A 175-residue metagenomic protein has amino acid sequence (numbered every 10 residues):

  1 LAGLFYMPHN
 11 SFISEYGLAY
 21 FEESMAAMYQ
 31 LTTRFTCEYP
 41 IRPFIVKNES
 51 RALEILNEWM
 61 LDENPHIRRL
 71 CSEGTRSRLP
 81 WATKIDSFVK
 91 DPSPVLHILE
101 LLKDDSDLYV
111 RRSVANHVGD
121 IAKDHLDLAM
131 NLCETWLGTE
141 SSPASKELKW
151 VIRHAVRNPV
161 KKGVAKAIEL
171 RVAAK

Functional and structural regions predicted by a protein language model:
L1-A174: Surface-facing alpha-helical segments and adjacent helix-coil boundary elements at the starts of domains
